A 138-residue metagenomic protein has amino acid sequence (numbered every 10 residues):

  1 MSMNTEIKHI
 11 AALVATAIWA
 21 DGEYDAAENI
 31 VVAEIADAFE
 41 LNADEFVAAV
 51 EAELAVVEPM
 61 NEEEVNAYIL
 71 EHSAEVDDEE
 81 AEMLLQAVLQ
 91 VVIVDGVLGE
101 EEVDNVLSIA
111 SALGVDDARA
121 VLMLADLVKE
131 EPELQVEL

Functional and structural regions predicted by a protein language model:
M1-L138: Small-residue-enriched hydrophobic alpha-helices in membranes
